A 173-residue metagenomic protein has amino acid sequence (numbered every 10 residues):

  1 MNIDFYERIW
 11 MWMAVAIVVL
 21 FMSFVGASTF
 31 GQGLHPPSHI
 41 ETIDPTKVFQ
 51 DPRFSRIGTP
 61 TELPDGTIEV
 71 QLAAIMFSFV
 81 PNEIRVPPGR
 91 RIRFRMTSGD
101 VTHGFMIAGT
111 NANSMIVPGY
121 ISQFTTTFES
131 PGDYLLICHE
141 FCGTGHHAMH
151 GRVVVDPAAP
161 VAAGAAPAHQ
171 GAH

Functional and structural regions predicted by a protein language model:
M1-A74, A163-H173: Extracytoplasmic entry segments of secretory-pathway proteins
I57-F105: Extracytoplasmic/periplasmic/luminal assembly and interaction segments in envelope/secretory/respiratory proteins
A73-N82, I107-N111, G119-I121, I137: N-terminal post-signal-peptidase region of extra-cytosolic proteins
G89-R90, F128-Y134: Short tyrosine-centred short linear motifs in exposed loops/low-complexity segments
H103, M149-R152: Extracytoplasmic/periplasmic beta-strand context in beta-sandwich domains, especially the cupredoxin/COX2 CuA-binding
M106-P131, A163-H173: Extracytoplasmic beta-sandwich strand-turn segments characteristic of Greek-key/jelly-roll folds
H139-H146: Short, exposed beta-strand-loop hairpins at the edges of beta-sheets in extracellular/periplasmic proteins
V153-P157: Interdomain boundary/hinge segments at the C-termini of tandem beta-sandwich modules
